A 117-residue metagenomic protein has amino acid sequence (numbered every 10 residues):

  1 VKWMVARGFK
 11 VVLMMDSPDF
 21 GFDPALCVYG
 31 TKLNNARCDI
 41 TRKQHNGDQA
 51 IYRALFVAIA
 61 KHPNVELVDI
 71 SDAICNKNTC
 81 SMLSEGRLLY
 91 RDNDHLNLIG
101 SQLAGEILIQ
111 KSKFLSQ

Functional and structural regions predicted by a protein language model:
V1-Q117: Extracellular glycan-modifying ectodomains
